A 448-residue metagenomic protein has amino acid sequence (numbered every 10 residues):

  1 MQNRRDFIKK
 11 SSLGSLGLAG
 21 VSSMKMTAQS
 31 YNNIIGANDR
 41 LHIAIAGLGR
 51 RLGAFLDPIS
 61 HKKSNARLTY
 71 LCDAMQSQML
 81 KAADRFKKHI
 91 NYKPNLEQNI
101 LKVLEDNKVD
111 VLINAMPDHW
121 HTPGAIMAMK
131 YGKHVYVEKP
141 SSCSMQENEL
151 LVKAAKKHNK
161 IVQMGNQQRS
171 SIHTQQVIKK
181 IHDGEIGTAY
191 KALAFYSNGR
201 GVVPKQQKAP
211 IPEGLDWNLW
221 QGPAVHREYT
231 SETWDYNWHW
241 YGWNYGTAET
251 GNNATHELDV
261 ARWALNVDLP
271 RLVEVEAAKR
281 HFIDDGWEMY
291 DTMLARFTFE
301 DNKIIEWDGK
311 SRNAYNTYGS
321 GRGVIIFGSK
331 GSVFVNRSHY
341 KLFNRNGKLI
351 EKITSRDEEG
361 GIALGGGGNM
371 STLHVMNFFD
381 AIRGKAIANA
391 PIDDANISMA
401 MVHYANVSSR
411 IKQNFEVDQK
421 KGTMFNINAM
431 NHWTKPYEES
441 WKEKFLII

Functional and structural regions predicted by a protein language model:
M1-V137, Q146-I161, I448: N-terminal glycine-/serine-/threonine-rich beta1-alpha1-beta2 phosphate-ribose binding loop of Rossmann-like
H42-A46, R50-R51, L68-C72, I113-A115 (+10 more regions): Structural recognition of the beta-strand scaffold that forms the well-ordered cores of secreted hydrolase catalytic
F55, Q78, A82, G124 (+6 more regions): Alpha-helical packing segments of well-folded alpha/beta enzyme cores
L71, F86, M145-N148, T174 (+2 more regions): Active-site-proximal cap/loop segments of hydrolase catalytic domains
M75-Q78, E97, P117-H121, S141-C143 (+3 more regions): Short, solvent-exposed turn/loop segments enriched in Gly/Ser/Thr/Pro and often Arg
H134-Y136, S141-L219: A contiguous active-site-proximal alpha/beta segment in oxidoreductase catalytic domains
Q176, T188, L193-D393, M399-I448: Contiguous beta-strand/loop segments that form the cofactor/metal-binding neighborhood of enzyme cores
